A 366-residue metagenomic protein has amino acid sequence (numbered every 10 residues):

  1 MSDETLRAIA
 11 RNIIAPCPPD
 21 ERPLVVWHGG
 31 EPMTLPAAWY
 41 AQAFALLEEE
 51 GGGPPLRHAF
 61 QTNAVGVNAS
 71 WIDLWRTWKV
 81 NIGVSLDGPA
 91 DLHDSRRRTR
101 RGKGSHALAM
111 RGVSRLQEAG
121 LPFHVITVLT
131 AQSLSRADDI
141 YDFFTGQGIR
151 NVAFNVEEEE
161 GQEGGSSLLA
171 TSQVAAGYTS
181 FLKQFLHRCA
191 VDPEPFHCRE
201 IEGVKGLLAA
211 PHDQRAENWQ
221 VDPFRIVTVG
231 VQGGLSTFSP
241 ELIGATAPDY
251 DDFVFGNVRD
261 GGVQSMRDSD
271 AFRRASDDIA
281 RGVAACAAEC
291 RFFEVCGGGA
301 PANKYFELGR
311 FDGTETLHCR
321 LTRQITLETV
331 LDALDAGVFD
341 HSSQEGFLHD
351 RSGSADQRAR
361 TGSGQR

Functional and structural regions predicted by a protein language model:
M1-E4: Canonical Radical SAM [4Fe-4S] cluster-binding loop centered on the CxxxCxxC motif and its immediate flanking residues
L6-V26, L35-E159, S166-T171: Radical SAM/AdoMet-radical enzyme domain recognition
A8-H28, G313-R360: Short Fe-S-cluster ligation motifs
P18, L121, I149, E194 (+3 more regions): Generic structural signal for secondary-structure transition and capping sites
S95, T99-A107, S114-L235, L242-V258: Radical SAM enzyme [4Fe-4S]-AdoMet core and its adjacent flexible, acidic and glycine-rich loops/tails across
I201-R320: Accessory C-terminal segments flanking Radical SAM cores
G362-Q365: Acidic, carboxylate-rich catalytic segments that either coordinate divalent cations
